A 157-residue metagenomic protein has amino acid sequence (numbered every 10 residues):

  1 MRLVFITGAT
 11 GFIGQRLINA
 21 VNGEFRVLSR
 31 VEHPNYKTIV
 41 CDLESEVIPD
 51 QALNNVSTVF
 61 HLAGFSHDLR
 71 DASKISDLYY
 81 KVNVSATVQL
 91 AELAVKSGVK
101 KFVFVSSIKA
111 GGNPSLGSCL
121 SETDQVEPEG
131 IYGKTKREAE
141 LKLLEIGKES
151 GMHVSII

Functional and structural regions predicted by a protein language model:
R2-G23: N-terminal Rossmann NAD(P)H-binding glycine-rich loop of SDR-like oxidoreductase domains
T7, L28, V59-A63, F102-S107 (+1 more regions): SDR active-site strand-loop-helix element
E32-E46: Rossmann-fold cofactor-recognition segment
L43-V82, L93-K96, G111: NAD(P)H-binding glycine-rich loop region in Rossmannoid oxidoreductase-like domains and their noncatalytic homologs
V88-I131, G147, S155: Conserved Rossmann-fold NAD(P)-dependent oxidoreductase catalytic core, especially the SDR/UDP-sugar
T135: Active-site helix of classical SDR
L141-I157: Conserved beta-loop-beta element that borders a ligand/cofactor-binding pocket
